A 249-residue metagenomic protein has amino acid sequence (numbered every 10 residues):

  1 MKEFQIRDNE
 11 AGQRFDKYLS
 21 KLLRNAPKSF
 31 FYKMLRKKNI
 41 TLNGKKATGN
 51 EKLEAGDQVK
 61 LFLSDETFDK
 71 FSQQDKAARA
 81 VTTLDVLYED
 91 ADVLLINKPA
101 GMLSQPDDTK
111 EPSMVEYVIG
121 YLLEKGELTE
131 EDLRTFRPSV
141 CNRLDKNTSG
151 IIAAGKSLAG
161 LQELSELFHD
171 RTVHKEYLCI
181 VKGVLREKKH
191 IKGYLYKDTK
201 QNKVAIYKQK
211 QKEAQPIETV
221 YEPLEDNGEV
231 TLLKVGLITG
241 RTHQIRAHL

Functional and structural regions predicted by a protein language model:
M1-T199, Q215, D226: RNA pseudouridine synthases
T48, A205-I206, Q244: A sequence-level detector of short linear motifs
F62, I180, E222, K234-G236 (+1 more regions): Residue-level recognition of well-ordered beta-strand positions that form the cores of beta-sheet-rich folds across
L94-L95, I152, V220, L232-K234 (+1 more regions): Structured core elements
L164, T242-L249: Short beta-strand segments enriched for Tyr within beta-sheet-rich domains, predominantly fibronectin type III
V173, E229, R241-H243: Short loop/turn segments at connectors of secondary-structure elements within structured domains
K200-T239: Accessory recognition modules or surfaces
